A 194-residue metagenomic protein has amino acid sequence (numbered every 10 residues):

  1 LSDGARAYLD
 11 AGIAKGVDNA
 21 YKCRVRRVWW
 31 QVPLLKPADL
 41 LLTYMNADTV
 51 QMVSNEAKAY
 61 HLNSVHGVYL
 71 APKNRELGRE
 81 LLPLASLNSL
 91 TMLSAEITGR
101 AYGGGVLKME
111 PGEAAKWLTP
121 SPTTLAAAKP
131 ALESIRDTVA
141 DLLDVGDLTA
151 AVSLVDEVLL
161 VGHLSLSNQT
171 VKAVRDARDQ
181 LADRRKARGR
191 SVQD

Functional and structural regions predicted by a protein language model:
L1-A127, S134-D137: Polybasic, glycine- and aromatic-enriched phosphate-binding surface used to engage nucleic acids
G4, Y8, T123-D194: Non-catalytic DNA-recognition/assembly elements of restriction-modification systems
